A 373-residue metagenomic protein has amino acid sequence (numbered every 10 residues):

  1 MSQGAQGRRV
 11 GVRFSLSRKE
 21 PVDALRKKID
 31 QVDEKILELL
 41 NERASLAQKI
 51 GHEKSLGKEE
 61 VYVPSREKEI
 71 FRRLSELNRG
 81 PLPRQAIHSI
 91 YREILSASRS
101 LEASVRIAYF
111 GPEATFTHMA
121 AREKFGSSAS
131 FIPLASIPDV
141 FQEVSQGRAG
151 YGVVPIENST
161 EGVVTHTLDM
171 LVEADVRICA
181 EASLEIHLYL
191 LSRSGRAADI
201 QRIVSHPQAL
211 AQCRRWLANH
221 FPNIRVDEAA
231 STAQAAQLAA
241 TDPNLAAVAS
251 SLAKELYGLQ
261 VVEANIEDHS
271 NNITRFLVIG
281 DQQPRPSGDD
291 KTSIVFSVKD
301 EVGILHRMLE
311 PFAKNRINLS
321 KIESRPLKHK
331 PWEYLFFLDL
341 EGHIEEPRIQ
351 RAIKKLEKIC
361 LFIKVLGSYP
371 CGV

Functional and structural regions predicted by a protein language model:
S2-V373: Domain-level signature for soluble enzymes in the chorismate/prephenate branch of the shikimate pathway
